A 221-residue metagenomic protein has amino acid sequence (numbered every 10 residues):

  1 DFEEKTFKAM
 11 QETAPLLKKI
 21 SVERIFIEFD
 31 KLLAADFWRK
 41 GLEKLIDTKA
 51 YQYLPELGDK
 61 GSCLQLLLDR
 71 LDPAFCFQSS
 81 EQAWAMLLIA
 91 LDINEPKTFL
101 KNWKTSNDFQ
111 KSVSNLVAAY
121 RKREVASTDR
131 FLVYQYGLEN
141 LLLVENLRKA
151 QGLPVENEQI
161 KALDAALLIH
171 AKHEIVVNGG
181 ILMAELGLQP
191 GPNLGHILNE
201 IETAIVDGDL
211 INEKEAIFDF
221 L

Functional and structural regions predicted by a protein language model:
D1-L17: Internal alpha/beta core interface subdomains
E3-E4, K19, A35, K172 (+1 more regions): Conserved phosphate/pyrophosphate-binding and hydrolysis machinery centered on Walker-type P-loop NTPases, extending
E4-F7, L42, Q110-A118, L163-D164 (+1 more regions): Short, well-structured alpha-helical segments
T6, G41, P96, N178-G179: Residues within well-ordered alpha-helices
A9, I25-E28, L32, E200 (+1 more regions): Solvent-exposed, amphipathic alpha-helical segments
E12, L64-D69, L198-V206: Amphipathic alpha-helical segments that form the core helices of the histone-fold
A14-N157: Conserved, hydrophobic alpha-helical core segments of structured domains
A150-L221: Charged substrate- and nucleic-acid-binding regions of tRNA-handling and nucleotidyl-transfer enzymes, centered on
